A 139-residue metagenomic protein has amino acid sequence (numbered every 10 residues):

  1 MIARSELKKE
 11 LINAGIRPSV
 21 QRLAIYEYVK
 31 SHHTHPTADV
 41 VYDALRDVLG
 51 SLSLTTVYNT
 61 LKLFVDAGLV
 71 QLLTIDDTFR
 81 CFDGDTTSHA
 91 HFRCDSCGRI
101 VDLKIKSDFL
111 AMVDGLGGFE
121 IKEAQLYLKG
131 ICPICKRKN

Functional and structural regions predicted by a protein language model:
I2-G15: Short, Lys/Arg-enriched N-terminal segment that forms or immediately precedes the first helix of a structured domain
E10, E27-H32, A44: Short amphipathic alpha-helical elements of helix-turn-helix/winged-helix folds
P18-V20, H32-T37: Short capping segments at the starts of secondary-structure elements
L23-Y28, V40: Pre-recognition alpha-helix immediately N-terminal to the DNA-recognition helix within helix-turn-helix or winged-helix
T37, S53-L54: Short coil turns linking two alpha-helices in DNA-binding domains
V40-R46, V57: A short acidic, leucine-rich amphipathic alpha-helix
V57-A67: Basic amphipathic alpha-helical segments that dock to polyanions
D66-N139: Non-DNA-binding regulatory cores of transcription-related proteins, predominantly C-terminal effector-binding
